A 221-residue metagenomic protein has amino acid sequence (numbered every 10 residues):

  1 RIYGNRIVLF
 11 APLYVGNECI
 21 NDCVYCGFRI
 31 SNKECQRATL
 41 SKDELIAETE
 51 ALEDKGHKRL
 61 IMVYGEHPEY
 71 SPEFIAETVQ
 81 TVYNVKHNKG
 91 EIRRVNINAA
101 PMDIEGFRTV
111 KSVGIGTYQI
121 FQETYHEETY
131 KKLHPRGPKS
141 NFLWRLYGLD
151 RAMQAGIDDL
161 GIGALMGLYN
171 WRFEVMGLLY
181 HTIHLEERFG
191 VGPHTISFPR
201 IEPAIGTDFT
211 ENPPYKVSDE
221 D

Functional and structural regions predicted by a protein language model:
I2, L52-K55, V85, F121 (+2 more regions): Change "in soluble alpha/beta enzymes" to "in soluble alpha/beta proteins
I2-N32, R37-V63, G116: N-terminal pre-triad scaffold of radical SAM enzymes
I2-N5, N88-R93, F189-G192: Short helix-terminating capping/connector loops at secondary-structure junctions
Y14, G65-H67, N98-M102, E123-Y125 (+2 more regions): Active-site beta-loop-alpha junctions enriched in small/polar residues
C23, R59-L60, P72-L165: Radical SAM/AdoMet-radical enzyme domain recognition
S31-T39, P68-E73, Y130-F142, F209-S218: Glycine-rich tight-turn/loop motif centered on a GG-T
R37-E50, H67-Y83, F107-R108: Active-site loop-helix segments enriched in His/Asp/Glu that coordinate and activate a nucleophilic water at divalent
T117, L143-T207, D219-D221: Conserved C-terminal portion of the radical SAM core fold that forms the substrate/S-adenosylmethionine-binding
